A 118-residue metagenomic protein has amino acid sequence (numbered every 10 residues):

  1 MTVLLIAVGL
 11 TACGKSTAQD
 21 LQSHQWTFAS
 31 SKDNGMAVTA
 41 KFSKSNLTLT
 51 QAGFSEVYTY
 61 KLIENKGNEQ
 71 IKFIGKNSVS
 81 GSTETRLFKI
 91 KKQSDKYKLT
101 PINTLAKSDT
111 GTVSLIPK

Functional and structural regions predicted by a protein language model:
M1-V3: Sec-dependent signal peptide recognition, specifically the positively charged N-region followed immediately by
V8-A12: C-terminal motif of bacterial Sec signal peptides marking the signal peptidase cleavage site
A18-G35: Tryptophan-anchored aromatic micro-motifs
F28-S30, L47-Q51, E69-G75, D95-P101: Short hydrophobic/aromatic-rich beta-strand segments that constitute the beta-sheet cores of beta-sandwich/beta-barrel
D33-I71: N-terminal glycine/threonine-rich, aromatic-flanked beta-hairpin/loop signature
M36-A40, E56-Y60, E84-F88, G111-I116: A structural detector for short beta-strand units
V57-E64, K96, T100-K118: Edge beta-strand at a domain terminus
Q70-I90: An anionic, turn-rich surface loop/hairpin at beta-sheet edges that serves as a generic interaction/coordination patch
